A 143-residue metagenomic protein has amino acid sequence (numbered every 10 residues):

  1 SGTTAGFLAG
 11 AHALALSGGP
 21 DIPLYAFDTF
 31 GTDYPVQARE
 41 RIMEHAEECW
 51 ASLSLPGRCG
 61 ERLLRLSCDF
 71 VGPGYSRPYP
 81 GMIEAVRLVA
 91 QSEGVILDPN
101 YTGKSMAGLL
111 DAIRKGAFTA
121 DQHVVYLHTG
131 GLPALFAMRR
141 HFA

Functional and structural regions predicted by a protein language model:
S1-R65, L127-A143: Glycine-rich phosphate/pyrophosphate-binding loop at beta-loop-alpha junctions
G60-A120: Active-site-adjacent helical/loop segments in soluble small-molecule enzymes
H123-V125: Conserved beta-strand elements of the Class I
